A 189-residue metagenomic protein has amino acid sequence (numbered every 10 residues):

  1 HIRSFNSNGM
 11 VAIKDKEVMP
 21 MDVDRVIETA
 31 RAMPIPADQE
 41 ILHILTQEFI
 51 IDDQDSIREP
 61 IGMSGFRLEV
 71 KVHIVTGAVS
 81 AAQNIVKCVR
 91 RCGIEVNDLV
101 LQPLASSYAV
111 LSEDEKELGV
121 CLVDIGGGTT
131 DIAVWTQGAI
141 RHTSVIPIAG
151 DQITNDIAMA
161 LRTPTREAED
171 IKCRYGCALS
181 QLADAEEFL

Functional and structural regions predicted by a protein language model:
H1-L122, A139-R141, G150, L161-L189: Nucleotide/phosphate-binding catalytic cleft detector across ATP-hydrolyzing and phosphate-transferring enzymes
G127: Short, glycine/acidic-enriched loop or turn micro-motifs at the edges of active sites
D131-V134: Short beta-strand scaffold segments in enzyme catalytic cores
T136-Q137, P147: A short beta-strand motif that forms part of the nucleic acid-binding face of small beta-barrel RNA-binding folds
T143-V145: Residue-level detector of high-confidence beta-strand sites
